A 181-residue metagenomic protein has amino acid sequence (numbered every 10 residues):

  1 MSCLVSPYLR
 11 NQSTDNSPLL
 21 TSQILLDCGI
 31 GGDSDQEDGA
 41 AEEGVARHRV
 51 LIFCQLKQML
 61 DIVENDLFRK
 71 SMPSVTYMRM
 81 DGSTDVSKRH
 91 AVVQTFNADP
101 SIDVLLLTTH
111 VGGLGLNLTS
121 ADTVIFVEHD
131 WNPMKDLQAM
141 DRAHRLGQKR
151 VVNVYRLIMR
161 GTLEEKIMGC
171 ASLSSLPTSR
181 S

Functional and structural regions predicted by a protein language model:
M1-S181: ASCE P-loop NTPase motor core, strongest for the SF2 helicase catalytic module
